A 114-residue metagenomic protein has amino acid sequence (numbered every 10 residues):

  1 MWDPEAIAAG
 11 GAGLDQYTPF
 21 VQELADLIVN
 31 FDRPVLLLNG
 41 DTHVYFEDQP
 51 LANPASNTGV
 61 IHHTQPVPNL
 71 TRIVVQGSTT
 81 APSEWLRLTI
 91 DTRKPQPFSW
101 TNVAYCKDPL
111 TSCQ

Functional and structural regions predicted by a protein language model:
M1-V35, C113: Active-site-proximal segments of metal-dependent phosphoesterases and phosphodiesterases across multiple
W2-A6, P34-Q49, A81: Active-site environment of divalent metal-dependent phosphoester hydrolases
V44-Q114: Binuclear metal-dependent phosphoesterase catalytic core
